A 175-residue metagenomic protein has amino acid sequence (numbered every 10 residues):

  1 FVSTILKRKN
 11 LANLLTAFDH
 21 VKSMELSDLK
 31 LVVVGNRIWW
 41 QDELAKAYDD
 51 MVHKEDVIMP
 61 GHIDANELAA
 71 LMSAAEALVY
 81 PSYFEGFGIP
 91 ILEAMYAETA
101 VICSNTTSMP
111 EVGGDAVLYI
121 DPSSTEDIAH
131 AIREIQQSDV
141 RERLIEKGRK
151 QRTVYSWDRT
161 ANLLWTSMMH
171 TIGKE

Functional and structural regions predicted by a protein language model:
F1-E175: Carbohydrate transferase catalytic cores enriched for Leloir-type hexosyltransferases
